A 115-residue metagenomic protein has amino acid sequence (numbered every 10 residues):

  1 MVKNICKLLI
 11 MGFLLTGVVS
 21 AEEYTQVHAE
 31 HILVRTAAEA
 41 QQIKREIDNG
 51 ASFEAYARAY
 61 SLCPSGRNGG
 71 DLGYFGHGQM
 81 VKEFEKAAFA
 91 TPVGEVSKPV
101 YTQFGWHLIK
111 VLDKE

Functional and structural regions predicted by a protein language model:
M1-K3: N-terminal secretory signal peptides that target proteins for export/translocation
I5-G17: Bacterial N-terminal signal peptides
L8, T36-Q41, Q79-K82, K98 (+2 more regions): A broad, structure-centric signal for solvent-exposed, well-ordered loop/edge residues that line or flank functional
G17, T36, E83-F84, V93: Generic signature of intrinsically disordered, low-complexity, basic-rich segments and short cationic peptides
A21-N49, L62-Q79, I109-E115: Well-structured core secondary-structure elements of compact alpha/beta domains
E22-H31, R58-Y60, F84-E115: Proteostasis/folding factors centered on peptidyl-prolyl cis-trans isomerases
Q42-R45, A55, K86: Replace "anionic and nucleotidyl ligands
A51-F53: Loop/turn elements at helix/coil->beta-strand transitions in domains of secreted/extracellular proteins
